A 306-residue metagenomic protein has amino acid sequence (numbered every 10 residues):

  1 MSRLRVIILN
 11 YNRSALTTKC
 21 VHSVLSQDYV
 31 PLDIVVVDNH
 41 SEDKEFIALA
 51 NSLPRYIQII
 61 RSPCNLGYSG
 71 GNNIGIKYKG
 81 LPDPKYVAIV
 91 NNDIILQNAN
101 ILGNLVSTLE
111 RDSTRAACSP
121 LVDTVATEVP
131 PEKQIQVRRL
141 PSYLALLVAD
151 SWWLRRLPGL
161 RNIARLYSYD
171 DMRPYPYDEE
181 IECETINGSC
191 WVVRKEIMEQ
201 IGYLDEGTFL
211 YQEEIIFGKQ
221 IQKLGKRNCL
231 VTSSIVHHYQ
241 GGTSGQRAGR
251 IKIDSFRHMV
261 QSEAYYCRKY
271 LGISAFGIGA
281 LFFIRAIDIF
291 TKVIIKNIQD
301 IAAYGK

Functional and structural regions predicted by a protein language model:
S14, S23, D38-I47, C64: A conserved acidic beta->alpha catalytic loop
H22-P31: Short, acidic, metal-binding catalytic loop of nucleotide-sugar glycosyltransferases
S62-P82: Glycine-rich, basic loop-to-helix element that forms the pyrophosphate-binding segment of sugar-nucleotide handling
D83-I95: Short beta-strand-to-loop acidic/aromatic patch adjacent to the donor-nucleotide binding site
I95-V137: Conserved donor NDP-sugar-binding/catalytic core segment of glycosyltransferases
L140-C183: Short, flexible, basic/aromatic active-site loop/helix in glycosyltransferases
P176-I235: A short, conserved alpha-helix in the catalytic core of glycosyltransferases
K219-D300: Active-site-adjacent helix/loop segment of glycosyltransferases that harbors family-specific signature motifs
